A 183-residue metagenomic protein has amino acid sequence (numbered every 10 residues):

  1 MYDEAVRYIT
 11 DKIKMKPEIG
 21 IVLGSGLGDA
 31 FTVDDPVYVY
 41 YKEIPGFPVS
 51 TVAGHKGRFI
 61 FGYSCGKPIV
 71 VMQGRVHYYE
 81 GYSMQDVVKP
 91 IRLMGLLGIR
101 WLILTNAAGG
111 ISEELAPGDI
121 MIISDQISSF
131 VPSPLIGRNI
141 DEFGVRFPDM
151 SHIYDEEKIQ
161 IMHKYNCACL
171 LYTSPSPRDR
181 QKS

Functional and structural regions predicted by a protein language model:
M1, L170-L171: Accessible peptide chain termini
M1-M150: Metabolite-binding pocket within alpha/beta catalytic cores that recognizes anionic/polar moieties
Y8, K12, E157, I161-C169: Generic non-transmembrane alpha-helical segments
E18, K182-S183: Secondary-structure boundary/capping residues
H55, H152-I161: A general structural motif
Y172-Q181: Conserved small/polar residues in nucleotide/adenosyl-binding loops
